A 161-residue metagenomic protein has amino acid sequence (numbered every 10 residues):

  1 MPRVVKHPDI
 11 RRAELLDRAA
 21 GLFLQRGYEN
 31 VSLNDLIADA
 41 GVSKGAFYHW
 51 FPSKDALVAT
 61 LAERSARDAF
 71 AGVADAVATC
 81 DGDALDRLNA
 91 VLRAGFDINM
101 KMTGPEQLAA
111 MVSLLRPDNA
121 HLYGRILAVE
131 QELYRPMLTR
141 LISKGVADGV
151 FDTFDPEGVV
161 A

Functional and structural regions predicted by a protein language model:
R3, E14, R18, L22-T60 (+1 more regions): Helix-turn-helix
V5, R12-A13, L33, D55 (+6 more regions): Short, structured helix-loop boundary elements
R11, K54, S65, A69 (+3 more regions): Hydrophobic/aromatic residues within well-ordered alpha-helical segments
R12-A13, A20, L24, A74 (+3 more regions): Solvent-exposed, non-membrane alpha-helical residues enriched in polar/charged side chains
Q25-E29, C80, D148: Short coil/turn segments at alpha/beta junctions that flank glycine-rich nucleotide-binding fingerprints
T60, R64, A74-P105, E157-V160: Hydrophobic alpha-helical connector segments
F96-T139, S143, A147-F151, E157-G158: Short secondary-structure transition hinges
